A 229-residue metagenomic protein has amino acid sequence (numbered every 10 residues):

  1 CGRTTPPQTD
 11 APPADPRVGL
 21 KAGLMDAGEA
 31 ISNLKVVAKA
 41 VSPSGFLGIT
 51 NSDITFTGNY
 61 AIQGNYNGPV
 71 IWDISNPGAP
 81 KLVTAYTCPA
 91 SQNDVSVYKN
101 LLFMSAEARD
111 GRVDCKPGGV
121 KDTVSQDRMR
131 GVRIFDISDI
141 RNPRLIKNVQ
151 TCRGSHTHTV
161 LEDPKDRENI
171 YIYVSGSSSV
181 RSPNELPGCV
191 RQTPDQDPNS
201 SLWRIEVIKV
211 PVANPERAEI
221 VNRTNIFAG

Functional and structural regions predicted by a protein language model:
C1-G229: Feature marking well-ordered beta-strand scaffolds used for ligand recognition
